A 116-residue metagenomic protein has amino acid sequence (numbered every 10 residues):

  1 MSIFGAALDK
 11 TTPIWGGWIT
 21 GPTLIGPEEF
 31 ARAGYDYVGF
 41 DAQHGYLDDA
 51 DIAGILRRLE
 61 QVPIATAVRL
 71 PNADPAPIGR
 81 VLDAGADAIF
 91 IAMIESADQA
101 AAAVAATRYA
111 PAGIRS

Functional and structural regions predicted by a protein language model:
M1-T20: N-terminal amphipathic alpha-helix/helix-capping segment at the start of soluble metabolic enzymes
I3, D49-D83, A105-A112: Alpha-helix-loop-beta-strand connector modules within alpha/beta enzyme cores
P13-W18, V38-F40, T66-R69, I89-I91: Hydrophobic faces of well-ordered beta-strands that scaffold small-molecule active sites in alpha/beta enzyme cores
G17, F30, D41, V81 (+2 more regions): Conserved, mostly hydrophobic/aromatic
I19-A33, N72-R80: Short, acidic/polar
G26-G54: Glycine-rich, proline-tolerant flexible connector loops at the mouths of alpha/beta enzymes
A33-Y37, D83-A88, R108-Y109: Glycine-enriched alpha-helix->loop->beta-strand junction motifs that scaffold or abut catalytic
A76, A88-S116: Conserved anion-binding
